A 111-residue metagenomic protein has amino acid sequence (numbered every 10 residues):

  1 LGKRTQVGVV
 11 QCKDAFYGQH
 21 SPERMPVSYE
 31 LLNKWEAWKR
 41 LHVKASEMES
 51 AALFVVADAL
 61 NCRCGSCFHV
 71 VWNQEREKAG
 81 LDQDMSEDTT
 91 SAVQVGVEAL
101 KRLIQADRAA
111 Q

Functional and structural regions predicted by a protein language model:
L1-Q111: Glycine-rich phosphate- or other oxyanion-binding loops that anchor nucleotides, phosphorylated ligands
